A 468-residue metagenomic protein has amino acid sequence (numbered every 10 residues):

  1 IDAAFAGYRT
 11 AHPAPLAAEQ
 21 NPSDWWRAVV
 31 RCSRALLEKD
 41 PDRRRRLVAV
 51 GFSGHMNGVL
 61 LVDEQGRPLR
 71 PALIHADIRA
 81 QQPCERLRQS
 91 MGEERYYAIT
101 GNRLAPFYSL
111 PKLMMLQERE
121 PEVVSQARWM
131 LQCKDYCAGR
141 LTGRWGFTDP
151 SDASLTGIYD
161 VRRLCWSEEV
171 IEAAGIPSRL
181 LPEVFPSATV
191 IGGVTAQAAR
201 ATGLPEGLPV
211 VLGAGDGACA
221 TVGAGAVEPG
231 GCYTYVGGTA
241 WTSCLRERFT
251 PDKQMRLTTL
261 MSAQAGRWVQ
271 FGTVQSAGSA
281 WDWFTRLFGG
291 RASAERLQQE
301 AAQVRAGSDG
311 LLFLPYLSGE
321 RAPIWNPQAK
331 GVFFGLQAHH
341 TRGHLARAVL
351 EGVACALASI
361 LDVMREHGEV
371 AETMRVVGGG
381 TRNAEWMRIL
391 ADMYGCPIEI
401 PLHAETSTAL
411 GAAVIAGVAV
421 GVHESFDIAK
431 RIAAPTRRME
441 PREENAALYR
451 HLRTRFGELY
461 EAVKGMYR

Functional and structural regions predicted by a protein language model:
I1-R70, A98, Q126, A196-R200 (+4 more regions): N-terminal glycine/serine-rich phosphate-binding loop of ATP-dependent small-molecule kinases, especially carbohydrate
A6-G7, H75, Q275: A generic structural motif
R9-H12, I78-A80, G278-S279: A short local loop/turn or secondary-structure capping micro-motif enriched for an aromatic residue
N21, D77, D216: Short, conserved phosphate/pyrophosphate- and ester-handling motifs at nucleotide-, phospho-/glycolipid
E38-H75, R103-F107, A138-D160, E183-P186 (+1 more regions): Short beta-strand-loop/turn "lid" adjacent to the catalytic site in phosphate-handling enzymes
R43-R46, L180, A354, V370: Short loop/turn motifs at secondary-structure junctions
P71-C84, P401: Short, acidic/small-residue loops that bind anionic groups at enzyme active sites
Q81, R88-G101, P111-F147, A153 (+5 more regions): Active-site core segments that coordinate phosphate-bearing ligands/cofactors across diverse enzyme families
